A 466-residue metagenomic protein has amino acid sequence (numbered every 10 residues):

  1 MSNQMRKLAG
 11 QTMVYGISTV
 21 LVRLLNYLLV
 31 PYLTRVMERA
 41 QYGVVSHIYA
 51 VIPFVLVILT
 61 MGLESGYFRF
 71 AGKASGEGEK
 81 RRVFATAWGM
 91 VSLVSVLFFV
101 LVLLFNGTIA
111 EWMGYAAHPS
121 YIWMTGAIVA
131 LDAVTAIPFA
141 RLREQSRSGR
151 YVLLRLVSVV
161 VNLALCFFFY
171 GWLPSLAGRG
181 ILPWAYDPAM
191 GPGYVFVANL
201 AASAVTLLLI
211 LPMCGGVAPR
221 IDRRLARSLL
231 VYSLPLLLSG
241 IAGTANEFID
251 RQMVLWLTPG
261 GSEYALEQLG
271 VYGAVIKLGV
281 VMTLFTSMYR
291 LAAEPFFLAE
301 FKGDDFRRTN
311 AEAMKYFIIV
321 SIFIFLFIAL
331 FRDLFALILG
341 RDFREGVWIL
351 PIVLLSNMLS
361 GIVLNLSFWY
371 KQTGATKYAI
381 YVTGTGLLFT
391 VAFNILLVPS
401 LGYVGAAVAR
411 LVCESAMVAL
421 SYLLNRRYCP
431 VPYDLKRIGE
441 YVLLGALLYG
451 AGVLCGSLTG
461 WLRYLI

Functional and structural regions predicted by a protein language model:
M1-Q4, L8, A177-Y194, L207-E247 (+3 more regions): Interhelical loop/hinge segments that connect adjacent transmembrane helices in multipass membrane
Q4-F68, S92-L103, G126-I128, L163 (+2 more regions): Signature of the first transmembrane helix
Q11-N26, V195-I210, C214, R223-P295 (+2 more regions): Transmembrane helical elements of multi-pass membrane transporters/channels
Y32-F54, P119-S120, P188-P192, S228-Y232 (+3 more regions): Interfacial/gating helices of multi-pass transporter permease domains
K73-G89, V271-T383: Specific pore-lining/lateral-gate transmembrane helices of multi-pass inner-membrane transport and insertion machines
E111, P188-G191, G243, G386 (+1 more regions): Transmembrane alpha-helical segments of multi-pass transport proteins
W123, V152-G215, G384-F389, Y403-L424: Hydrophobic alpha-helical transmembrane segments
L131-L154, C214-V217, L354-T385: Membrane-interface junctions at transmembrane-helix termini in multi-pass inner-membrane proteins
